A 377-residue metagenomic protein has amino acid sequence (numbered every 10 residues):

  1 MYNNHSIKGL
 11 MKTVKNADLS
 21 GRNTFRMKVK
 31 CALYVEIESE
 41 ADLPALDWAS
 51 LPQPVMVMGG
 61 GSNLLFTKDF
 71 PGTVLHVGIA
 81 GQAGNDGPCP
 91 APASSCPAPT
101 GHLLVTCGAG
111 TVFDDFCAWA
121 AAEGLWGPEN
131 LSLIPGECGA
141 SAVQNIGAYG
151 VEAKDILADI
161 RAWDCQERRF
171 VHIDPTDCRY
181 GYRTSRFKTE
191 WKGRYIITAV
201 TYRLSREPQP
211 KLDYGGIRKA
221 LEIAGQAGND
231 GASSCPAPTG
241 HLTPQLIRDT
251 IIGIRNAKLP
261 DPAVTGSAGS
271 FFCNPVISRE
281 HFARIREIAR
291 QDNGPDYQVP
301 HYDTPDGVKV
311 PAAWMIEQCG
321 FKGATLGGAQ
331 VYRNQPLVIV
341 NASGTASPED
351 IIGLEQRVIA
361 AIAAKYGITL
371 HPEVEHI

Functional and structural regions predicted by a protein language model:
Y2-L10: Short, Lys/Arg-enriched N-terminal segments with co-localized hydrophobic residues within the first ~10-30 amino acids
N4, A91, A98, G228 (+1 more regions): Short, low-complexity intrinsically disordered segments enriched in A/P/G/S/L with frequent Arg, especially at protein
G9-E167, D177: Anion-binding (especially nucleotide phosphate/pyrophosphate-binding) glycine-rich loop and adjoining beta-alpha core
V14-N16, S20-G21, M27, L64 (+3 more regions): Phosphate/pyrophosphate- and phosphate-bearing ligand-binding catalytic cores of soluble enzymes
V358: Phosphate/pyrophosphate-binding loops and the adjoining catalytic core of nucleotide-dependent enzymes
